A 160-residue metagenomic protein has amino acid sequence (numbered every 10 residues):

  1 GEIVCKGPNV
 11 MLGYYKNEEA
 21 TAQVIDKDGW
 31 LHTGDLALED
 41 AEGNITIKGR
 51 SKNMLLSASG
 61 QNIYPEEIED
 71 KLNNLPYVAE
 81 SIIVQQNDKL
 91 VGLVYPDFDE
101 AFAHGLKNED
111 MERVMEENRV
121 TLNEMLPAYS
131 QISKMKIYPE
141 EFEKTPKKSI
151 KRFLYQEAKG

Functional and structural regions predicted by a protein language model:
E2-S57: Conserved ATP-binding/catalytic segment of the ANL
L36, L75-F98, N123: C-terminal boundary motif of the adenylate-forming
A37-D40, I63, L72, I82: Long hydrophobic segments that form regular secondary structure
G43, L72, G92, M135 (+1 more regions): Residue-level signal for inorganic ion chemistry
N53-L55, G92-E100, Y138-F142: Short, hydrophobic beta-strand segments
N62, L75-Y77, E100-I137: Conserved C-terminal helical docking segment of ANL/AMP-forming enzymes that engages the acyl-acceptor during
E80, D88, R119-G160: Conserved C-terminal "lid"/linker of ANL adenylate-forming enzymes
